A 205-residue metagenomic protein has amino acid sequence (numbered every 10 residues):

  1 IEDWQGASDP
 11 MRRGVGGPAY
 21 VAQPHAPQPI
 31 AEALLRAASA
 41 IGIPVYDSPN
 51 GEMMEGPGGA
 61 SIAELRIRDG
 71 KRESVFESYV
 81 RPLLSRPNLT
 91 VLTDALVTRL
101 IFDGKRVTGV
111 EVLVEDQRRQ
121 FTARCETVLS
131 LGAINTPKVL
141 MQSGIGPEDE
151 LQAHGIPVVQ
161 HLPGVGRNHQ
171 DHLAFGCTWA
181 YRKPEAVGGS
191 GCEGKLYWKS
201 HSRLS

Functional and structural regions predicted by a protein language model:
I1-V107, L113, G176-R182, A186-G188 (+1 more regions): Conserved redox-cofactor binding core of oxidoreductases
E2, G42, D103-G104, A133-N135 (+2 more regions): Acidic glycine-/aspartate-rich tracts in secreted/extracellular proteins
D47-S48, L92-T93, L129-S130, V158-H161: General beta-strand structural signal in soluble alpha/beta enzymes
V80-R81, L129-S130, P137: Extracellular/luminal Protease-associated
S85, P137-K138, G144-S205: Mid-to-C-terminal "cap/lid" subdomains and adjacent gly/pro-rich loops that border and regulate access to redox
A95, L113, L129-L131, Q142: Short, well-ordered coil/turn residues at beta-beta hairpins and beta-strand->alpha-helix junctions within
D116-I134: Core beta-strand elements of the Rossmann-like FAD/NAD(P) dinucleotide-binding domain in flavoenzyme oxidoreductases
